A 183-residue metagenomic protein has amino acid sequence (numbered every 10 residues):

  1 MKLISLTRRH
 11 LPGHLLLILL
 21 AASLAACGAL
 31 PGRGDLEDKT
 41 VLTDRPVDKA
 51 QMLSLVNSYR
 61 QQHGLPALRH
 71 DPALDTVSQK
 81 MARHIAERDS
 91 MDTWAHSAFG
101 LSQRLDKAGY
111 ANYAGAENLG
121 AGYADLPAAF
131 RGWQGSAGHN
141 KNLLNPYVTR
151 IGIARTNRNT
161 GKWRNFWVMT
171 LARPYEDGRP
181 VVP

Functional and structural regions predicted by a protein language model:
K2-L16: Bacterial N-terminal signal peptides that target proteins for export
I4, A121-P183: Disulfide-stabilized extracellular recognition modules
S23-A26: C-terminal motif of bacterial Sec signal peptides marking the signal peptidase cleavage site
G28-P31: Bacterial signal peptide processing site
G34-V41, R45-E87: A short alpha-helix/helix-coil micro-patch that ends at or immediately precedes a cysteine
Q62-T76, D89-A98, A116, N140-P146 (+1 more regions): Surface-exposed patches in mature extracellular/periplasmic domains of secreted proteins
A73-A124: Short, surface-exposed glycine/acidic/tryptophan-bearing loops
